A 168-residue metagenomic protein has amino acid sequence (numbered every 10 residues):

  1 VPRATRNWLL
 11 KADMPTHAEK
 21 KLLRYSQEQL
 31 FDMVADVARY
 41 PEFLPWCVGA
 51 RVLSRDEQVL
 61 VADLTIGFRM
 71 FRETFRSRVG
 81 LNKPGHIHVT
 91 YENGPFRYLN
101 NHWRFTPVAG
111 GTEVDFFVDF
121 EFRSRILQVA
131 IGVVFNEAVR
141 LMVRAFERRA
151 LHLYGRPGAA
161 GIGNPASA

Functional and structural regions predicted by a protein language model:
P2-R3: Compositionally biased, intrinsically disordered low-complexity segments enriched in Pro/Arg/Gln/His
N7-E57, G110, R156-A159, A166-A168: Hydrophobic ligand-binding cavity/cleft-lining segments
T16-K20, V59-V61, T74-R76, H86 (+2 more regions): Intrinsic-disorder/low-complexity, polar/charged segments enriched in Ser/Thr/Lys/Arg/Asp/Glu/Gln
E19-K21, A50-V52, F75-G80, N100-P107 (+1 more regions): Hydrophobic/aromatic beta-strand elements that line small-molecule binding cavities or substrate pockets in beta-rich
L30-V34, Y40, A62, V114-F116 (+1 more regions): Hydrophobic pocket/interface hotspot
R51-E92, A145: Glycine-rich portal/gate segments that line the openings of hydrophobic small-molecule binding cavities
T90-L141: Beta-strand/loop substructures that line and gate deep hydrophobic ligand-binding cavities in soluble
F122, I126-A168: A conserved amphipathic terminal alpha-helix motif
